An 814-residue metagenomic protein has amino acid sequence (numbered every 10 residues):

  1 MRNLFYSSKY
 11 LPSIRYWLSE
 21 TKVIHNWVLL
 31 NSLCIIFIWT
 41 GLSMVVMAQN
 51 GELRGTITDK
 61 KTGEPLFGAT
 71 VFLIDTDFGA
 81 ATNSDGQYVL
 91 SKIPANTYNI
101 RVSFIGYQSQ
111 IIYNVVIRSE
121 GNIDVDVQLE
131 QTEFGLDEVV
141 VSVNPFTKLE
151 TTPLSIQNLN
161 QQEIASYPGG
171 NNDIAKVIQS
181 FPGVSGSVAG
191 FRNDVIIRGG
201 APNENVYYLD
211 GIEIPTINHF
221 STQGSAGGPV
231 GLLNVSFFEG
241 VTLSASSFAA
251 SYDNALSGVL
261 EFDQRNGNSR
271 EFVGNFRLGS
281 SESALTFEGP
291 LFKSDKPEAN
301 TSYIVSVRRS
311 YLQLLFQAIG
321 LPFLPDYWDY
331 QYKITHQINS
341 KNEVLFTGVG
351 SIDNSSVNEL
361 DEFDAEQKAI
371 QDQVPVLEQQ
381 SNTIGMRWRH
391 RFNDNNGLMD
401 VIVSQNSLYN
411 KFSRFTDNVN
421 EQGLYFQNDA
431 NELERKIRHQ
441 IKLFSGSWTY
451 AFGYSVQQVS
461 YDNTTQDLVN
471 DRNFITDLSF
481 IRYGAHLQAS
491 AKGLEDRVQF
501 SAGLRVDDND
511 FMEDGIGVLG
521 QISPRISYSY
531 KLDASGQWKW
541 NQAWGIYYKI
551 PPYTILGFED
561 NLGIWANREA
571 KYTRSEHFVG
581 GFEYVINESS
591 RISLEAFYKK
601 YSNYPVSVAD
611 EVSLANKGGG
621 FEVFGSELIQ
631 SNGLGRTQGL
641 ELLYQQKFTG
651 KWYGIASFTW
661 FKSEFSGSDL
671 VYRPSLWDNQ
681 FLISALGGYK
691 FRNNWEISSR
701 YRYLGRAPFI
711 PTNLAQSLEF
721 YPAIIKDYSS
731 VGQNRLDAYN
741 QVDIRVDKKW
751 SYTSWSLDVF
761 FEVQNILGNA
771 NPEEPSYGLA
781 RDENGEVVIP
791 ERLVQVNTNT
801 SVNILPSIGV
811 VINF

Functional and structural regions predicted by a protein language model:
M47-E138, S142: Periplasm-facing N-terminal accessory domains of Gram-negative outer-membrane beta-barrel systems
Q108, V116-D124, S142, F146-A249 (+2 more regions): Periplasmic N-terminal accessory/gating domains of Gram-negative outer-membrane beta-barrel systems
V206, G240-S251, S257-R265, F272-P322 (+2 more regions): Predominantly transmembrane beta-strands of Gram-negative outer membrane beta-barrel pores used for transport
I217-N218, G224, L360-E366, Y409 (+6 more regions): Surface-exposed extracellular loop regions of Gram-negative outer-membrane beta-barrel proteins, predominantly
T335-D353, P375-V518, K531-S535, S590-S593 (+1 more regions): Face-selective signature of the C-terminal outer-membrane beta-barrel domain
N428-R438, T476-H486, N567, K571 (+2 more regions): Outer membrane beta-barrel strand-and-loop segments of large Gram-negative receptors, especially TonB-dependent
K492-F500, Y598-K600, F624-P711: Gram-negative outer-membrane beta-barrel transporters
S602, G654, Y703-P722, D737-Q741 (+1 more regions): C-terminal beta-signal and adjacent terminal beta-strands/loops of Gram-negative outer-membrane beta-barrel proteins
